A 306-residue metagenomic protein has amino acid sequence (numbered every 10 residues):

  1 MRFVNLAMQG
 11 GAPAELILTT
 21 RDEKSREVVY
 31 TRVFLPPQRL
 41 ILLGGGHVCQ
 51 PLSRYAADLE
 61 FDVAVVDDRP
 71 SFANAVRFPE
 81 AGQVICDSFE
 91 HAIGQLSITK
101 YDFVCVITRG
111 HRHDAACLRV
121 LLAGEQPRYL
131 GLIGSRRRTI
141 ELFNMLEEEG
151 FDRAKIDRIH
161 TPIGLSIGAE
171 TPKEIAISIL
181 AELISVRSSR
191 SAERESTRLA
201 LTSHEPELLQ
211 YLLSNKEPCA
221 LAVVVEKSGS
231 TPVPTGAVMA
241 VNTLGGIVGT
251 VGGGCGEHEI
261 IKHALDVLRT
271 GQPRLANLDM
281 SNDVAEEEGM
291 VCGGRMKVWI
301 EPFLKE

Functional and structural regions predicted by a protein language model:
M1-D68, A75-R77, D102, M145-L146 (+2 more regions): Segments forming oxygen-rich coordination pockets for charged ligands
C49-L52, R112-C117, R138-E141, V233: Short glycine/serine/threonine-rich phosphate/pyrophosphate-binding segments that cradle anionic phosphate groups
V66, F103-H111, R119-M145: ADP-ribose/adenylate-binding Rossmann-like module
D68-S71, S88-A92, I133-R137: Short, acidic/turn-prone active-site loops that include or flank metal/cofactor- and phosphate-binding residues
P70-A75, D114-A116: Short, glycine/polar-rich helix-capping loops at beta-to-alpha or helix-loop-helix junctions that flank or form
G82-S88: Conserved SAM-binding strand-loop segment of SAM-dependent methyltransferases
E90-K100: Short amphipathic alpha-helix with an adjacent loop that forms part of the alpha/beta core around
I133-P206: Adenosine-phosphate binding glycine-rich loop
